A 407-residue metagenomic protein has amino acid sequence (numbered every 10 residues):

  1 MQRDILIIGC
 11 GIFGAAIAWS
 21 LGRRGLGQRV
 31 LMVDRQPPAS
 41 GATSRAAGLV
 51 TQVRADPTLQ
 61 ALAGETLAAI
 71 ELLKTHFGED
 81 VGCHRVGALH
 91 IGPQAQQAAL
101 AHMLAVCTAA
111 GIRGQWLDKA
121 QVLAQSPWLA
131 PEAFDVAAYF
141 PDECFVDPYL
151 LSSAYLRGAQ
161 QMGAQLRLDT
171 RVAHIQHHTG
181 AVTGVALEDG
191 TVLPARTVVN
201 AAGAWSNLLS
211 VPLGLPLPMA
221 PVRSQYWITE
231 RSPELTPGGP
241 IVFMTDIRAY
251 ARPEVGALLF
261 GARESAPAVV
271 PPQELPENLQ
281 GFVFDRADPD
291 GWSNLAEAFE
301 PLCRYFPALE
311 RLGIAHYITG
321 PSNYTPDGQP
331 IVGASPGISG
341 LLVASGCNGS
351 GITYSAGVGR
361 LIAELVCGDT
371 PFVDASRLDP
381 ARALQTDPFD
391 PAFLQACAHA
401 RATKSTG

Functional and structural regions predicted by a protein language model:
M1-F13, L31: Beta1/beta-strand and adjacent pyrophosphate-binding region of the FAD-binding site in flavoprotein oxidoreductases
Q2-R3, L187-T197: Core beta-strand elements of the Rossmann-like FAD/NAD(P) dinucleotide-binding domain in flavoenzyme oxidoreductases
W19-R23, G48-V50, L72, G78-H84 (+4 more regions): Active-site substrate-recognition segment that forms the wall of the catalytic cavity or substrate channel
G22-T43: Glycine-rich FAD pyrophosphate-binding loop
A47-Q125, R248-A251, A257, R286: Dinucleotide-binding Rossmann-like beta1-alpha1 core, especially the glycine-rich loop that anchors the ADP
L72, H84, G92-M162, R167-L168 (+2 more regions): Flavin (FAD/FMN) cofactor-binding and adjacent substrate-gating region of FAD-dependent oxidoreductase domains
P148, P289, A296-A396: C-terminal catalytic lobe of FAD-dependent flavoproteins
